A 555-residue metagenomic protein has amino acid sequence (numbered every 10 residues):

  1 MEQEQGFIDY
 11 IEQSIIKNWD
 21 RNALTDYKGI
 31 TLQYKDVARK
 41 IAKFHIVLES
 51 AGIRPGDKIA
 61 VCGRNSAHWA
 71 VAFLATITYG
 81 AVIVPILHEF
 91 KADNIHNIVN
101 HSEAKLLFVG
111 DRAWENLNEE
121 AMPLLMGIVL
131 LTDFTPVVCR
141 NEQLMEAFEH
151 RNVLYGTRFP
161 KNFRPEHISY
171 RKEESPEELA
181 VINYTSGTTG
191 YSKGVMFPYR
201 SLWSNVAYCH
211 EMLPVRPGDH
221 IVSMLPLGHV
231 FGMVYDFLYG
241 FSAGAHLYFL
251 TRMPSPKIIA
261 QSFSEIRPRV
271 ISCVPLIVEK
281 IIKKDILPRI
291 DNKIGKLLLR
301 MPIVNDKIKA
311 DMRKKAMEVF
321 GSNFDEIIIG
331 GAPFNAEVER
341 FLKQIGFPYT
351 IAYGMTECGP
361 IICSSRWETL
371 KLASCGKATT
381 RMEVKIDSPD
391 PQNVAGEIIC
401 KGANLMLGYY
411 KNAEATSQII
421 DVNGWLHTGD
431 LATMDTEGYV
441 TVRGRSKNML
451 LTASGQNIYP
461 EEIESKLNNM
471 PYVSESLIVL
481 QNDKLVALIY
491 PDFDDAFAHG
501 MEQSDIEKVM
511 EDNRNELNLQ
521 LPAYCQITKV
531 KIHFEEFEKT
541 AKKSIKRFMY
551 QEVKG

Functional and structural regions predicted by a protein language model:
Q3, N22-G52, D57-S66, A70 (+4 more regions): Conserved AMP-binding/adenylate-forming core of the ANL superfamily
W19-D20, F148-Y184, Y191, P214-H220: Conserved pre-ATP/AMP-binding loop-to-beta segment of ANL
Q33-K35, A180-S204: Conserved AMP-binding A3 loop
A51, T78-R158, D483: Structural core segment of the AMP-binding/adenylate-forming
W203-H220, L227-K314, N323: Conserved AMP-binding/adenylation subdomain of ANL enzymes
R269-S272, I282-L370, S474: Gly/Ser/Thr-rich phosphate-binding loop
K385, Q392-T452: Conserved ATP-binding/catalytic segment of the ANL
L450, E475-V486, R514-G555: Conserved C-terminal "lid"/linker of ANL adenylate-forming enzymes
